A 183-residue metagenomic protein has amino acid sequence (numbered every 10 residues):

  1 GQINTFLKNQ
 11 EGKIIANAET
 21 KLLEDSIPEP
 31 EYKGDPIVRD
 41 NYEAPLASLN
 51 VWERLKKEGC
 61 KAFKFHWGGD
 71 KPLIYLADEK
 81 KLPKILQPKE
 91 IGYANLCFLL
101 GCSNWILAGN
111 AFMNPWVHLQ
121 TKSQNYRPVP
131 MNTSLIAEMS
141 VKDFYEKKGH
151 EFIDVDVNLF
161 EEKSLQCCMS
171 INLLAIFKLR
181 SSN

Functional and structural regions predicted by a protein language model:
G1, A16-N17, L96-V141, M169-I171: Hydrophobic beta-strand-centered segment that forms part of the acyl-chain substrate-binding groove
G1-E11, T121-E162: Hydrophobic beta-sheet segments that form the core/acyl-binding groove of ACP/CoA-dependent acyl-chain-processing
Q2, F6-I91, K178-N183: Non-catalytic linker/capping segments at the edges of enzyme domains
G12-I14, K163-M169: Residue-level signal for glycine
T20-K21, K147, L173: Residue-level structural signal for beta-strand termini and adjacent loop
P36-V38, N50-W52, I153, C167-L174: Short C-terminal domain-edge/linker segments immediately following a structured domain
L55-G59, E138, S164: Amphipathic alpha-helical hairpins
N158-K163, I171-K178: A short, surface-exposed beta-strand/turn
